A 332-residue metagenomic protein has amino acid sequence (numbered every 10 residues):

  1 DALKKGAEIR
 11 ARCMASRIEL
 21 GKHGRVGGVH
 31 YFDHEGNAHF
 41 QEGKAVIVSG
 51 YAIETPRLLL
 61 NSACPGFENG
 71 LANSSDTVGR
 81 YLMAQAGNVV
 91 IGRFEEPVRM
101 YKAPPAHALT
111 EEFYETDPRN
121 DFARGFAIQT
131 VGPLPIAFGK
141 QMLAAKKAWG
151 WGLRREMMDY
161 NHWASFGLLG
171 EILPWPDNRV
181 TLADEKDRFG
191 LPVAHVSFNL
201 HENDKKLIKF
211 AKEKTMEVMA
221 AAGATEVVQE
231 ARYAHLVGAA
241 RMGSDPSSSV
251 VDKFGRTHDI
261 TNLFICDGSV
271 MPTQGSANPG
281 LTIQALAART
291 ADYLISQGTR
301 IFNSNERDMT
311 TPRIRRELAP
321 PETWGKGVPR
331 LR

Functional and structural regions predicted by a protein language model:
K4-K5, C13, R17-G24, V29-K102 (+3 more regions): Glycine-rich loop(s) and the adjacent beta-strand/alpha-helix scaffold that form part
G6-E8, L263: Short, conserved active-site loop motifs that form the nucleotide-linked donor/cofactor pocket
E8-R10, V227: General small-molecule cofactor/ligand-binding pocket signal
S16-E19, N161-I172, D177, A194-Q274 (+1 more regions): A glycine-rich dinucleotide-binding beta-alpha-beta segment and adjacent secondary-structure elements that constitute
S75-S197, S248, H258, I265-P272 (+2 more regions): FAD cofactor-binding and catalytic pocket of flavoenzymes
A106-L109, A231-A239, S304-R313: A glycine-rich phosphate-binding loop feature that marks nucleotide/adenosyl-phosphate handling sites
T273-L294: A conserved FAD-binding loop/helix module that cradles the flavin
D292-R332: Intrinsic disorder at enzyme termini
